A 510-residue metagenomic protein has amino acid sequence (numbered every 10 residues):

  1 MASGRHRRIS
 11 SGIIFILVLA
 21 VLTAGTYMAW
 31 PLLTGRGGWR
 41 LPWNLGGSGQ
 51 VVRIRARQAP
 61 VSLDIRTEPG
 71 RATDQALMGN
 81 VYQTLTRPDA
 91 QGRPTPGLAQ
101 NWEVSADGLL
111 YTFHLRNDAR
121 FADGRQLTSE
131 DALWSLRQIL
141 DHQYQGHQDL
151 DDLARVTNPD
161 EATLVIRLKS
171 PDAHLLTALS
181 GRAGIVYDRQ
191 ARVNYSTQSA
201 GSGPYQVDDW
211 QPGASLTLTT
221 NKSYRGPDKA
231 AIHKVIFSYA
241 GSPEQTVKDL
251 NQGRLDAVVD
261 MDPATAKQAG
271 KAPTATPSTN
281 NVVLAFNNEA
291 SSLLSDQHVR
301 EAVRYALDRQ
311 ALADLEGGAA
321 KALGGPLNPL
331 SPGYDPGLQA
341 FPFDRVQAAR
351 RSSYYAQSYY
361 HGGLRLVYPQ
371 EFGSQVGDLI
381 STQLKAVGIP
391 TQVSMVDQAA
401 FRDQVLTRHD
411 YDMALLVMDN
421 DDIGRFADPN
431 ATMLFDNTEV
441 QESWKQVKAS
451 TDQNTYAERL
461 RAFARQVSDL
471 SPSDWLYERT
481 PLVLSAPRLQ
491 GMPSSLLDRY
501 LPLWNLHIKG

Functional and structural regions predicted by a protein language model:
V18, Q392-F401, G424-R488, G510: Extracytoplasmic/peripheral linker and loop segments enriched in polar/acidic and small residues with frequent Thr/Pro
R55-A106, R137, A200-G201: N-terminal lobe/hinge region of extracytoplasmic solute-binding protein
Q148-R189, D209: Surface-exposed binding/hinge segments that line and control ligand-binding clefts or catalytic entry sites
S223-K267: Ligand-site clamp/hinge motif
A269, A290-S331, Q375-V376, V467-P472: Periplasmic-binding protein-like
G318-Y355, Q370-G373: Structural transition elements
S353-N420: Ligand/substrate-recognition segments at binding pockets and active sites
V483-G510: Long beta-strand-rich cores associated with HINT superfamily self-processing modules
